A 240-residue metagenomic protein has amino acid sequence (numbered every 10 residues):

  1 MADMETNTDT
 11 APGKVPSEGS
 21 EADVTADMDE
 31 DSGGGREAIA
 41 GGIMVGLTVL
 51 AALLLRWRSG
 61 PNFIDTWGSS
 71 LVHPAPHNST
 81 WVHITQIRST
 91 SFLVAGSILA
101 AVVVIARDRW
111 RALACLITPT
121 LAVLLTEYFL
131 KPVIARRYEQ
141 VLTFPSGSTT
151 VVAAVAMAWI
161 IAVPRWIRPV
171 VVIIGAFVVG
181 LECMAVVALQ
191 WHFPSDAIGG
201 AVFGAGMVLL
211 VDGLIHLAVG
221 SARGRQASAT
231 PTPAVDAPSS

Functional and structural regions predicted by a protein language model:
A2-F92, K131-Y138: N-terminal transmembrane-helix/juxtamembrane module of multi-pass inner/ER membrane proteins
G42-V45, W67-P74, S91-L99, V123-L130 (+1 more regions): Hydrophobic, membrane-facing alpha-helical anchors
V45, L116-L124, A201, A205: Alpha-helical transmembrane spans of integral membrane proteins, capturing the lipid-embedded, hydrophobic core of TM
L50-A52, L121-L130, F177-Q190: Aromatic-anchored segments of alpha-helical transmembrane domains
T85-R107: Hydrophobic alpha-helical transmembrane segments
I105-I117: Membrane-interface helix-loop-helix junctions at transmembrane boundaries of multi-pass membrane enzymes, predominantly
A114-T143: Hydrophobic alpha-helical transmembrane segments of integral membrane proteins
R136-S239: Membrane-embedded catalytic cores of phosphoryl/pyrophosphoryl-handling enzymes
